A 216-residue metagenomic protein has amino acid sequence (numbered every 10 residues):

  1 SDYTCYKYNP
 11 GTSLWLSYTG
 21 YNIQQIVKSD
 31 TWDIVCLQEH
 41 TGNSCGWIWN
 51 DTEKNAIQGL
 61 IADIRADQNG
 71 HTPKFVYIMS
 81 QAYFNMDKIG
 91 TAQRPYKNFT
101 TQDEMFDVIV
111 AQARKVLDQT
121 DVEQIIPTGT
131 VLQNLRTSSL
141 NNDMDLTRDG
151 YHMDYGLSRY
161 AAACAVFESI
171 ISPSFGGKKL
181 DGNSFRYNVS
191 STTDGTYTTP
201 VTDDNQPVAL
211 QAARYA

Functional and structural regions predicted by a protein language model:
S1-C5, T130-Q133: Short connector loops at secondary-structure junctions
T4-I26: Glycine-rich, highly charged phosphate/nucleotide-binding loops
T19, I109, A209-A213: Alpha-helical structural motif
G20-G156, E168: Alpha-helical cap/lid subdomain in secreted, periplasmic, or secretory-pathway luminal O-acyl-processing enzymes
D145-L146, G150-A216: Conserved catalytic region of serine esterases and O-acyltransferases that act on ester linkages in lipids
